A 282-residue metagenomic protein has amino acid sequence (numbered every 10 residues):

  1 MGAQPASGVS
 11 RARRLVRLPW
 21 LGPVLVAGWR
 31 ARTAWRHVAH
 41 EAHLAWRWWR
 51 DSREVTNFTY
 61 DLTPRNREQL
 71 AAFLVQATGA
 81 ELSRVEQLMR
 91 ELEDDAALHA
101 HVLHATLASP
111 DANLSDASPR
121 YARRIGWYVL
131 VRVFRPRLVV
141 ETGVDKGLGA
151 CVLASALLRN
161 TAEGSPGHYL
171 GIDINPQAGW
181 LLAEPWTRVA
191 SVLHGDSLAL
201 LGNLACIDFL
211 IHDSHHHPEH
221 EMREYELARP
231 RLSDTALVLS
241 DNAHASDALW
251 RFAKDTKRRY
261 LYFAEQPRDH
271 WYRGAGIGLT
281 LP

Functional and structural regions predicted by a protein language model:
M1-G2, F209: Intrinsic low-complexity/disordered segments
G2-G79: Membrane-proximal basic amphipathic "stem/tether" segments
S10, E68, S83-R90, A96 (+3 more regions): Generic alpha-helical secondary structure signal
R11, N113-S118, R124-P282: S-adenosylmethionine/decaboxylated-SAM
L15, F73-A77, L88-E91, H101 (+3 more regions): Residues that form generic nucleotide/phosphate-binding pockets
A45-W48, Y60-P64, A100-A105, N113 (+2 more regions): Short amphipathic alpha-helical segments, especially helix-boundary/capping motifs
A80-R120, R132: Class I SAM-dependent transferase core
